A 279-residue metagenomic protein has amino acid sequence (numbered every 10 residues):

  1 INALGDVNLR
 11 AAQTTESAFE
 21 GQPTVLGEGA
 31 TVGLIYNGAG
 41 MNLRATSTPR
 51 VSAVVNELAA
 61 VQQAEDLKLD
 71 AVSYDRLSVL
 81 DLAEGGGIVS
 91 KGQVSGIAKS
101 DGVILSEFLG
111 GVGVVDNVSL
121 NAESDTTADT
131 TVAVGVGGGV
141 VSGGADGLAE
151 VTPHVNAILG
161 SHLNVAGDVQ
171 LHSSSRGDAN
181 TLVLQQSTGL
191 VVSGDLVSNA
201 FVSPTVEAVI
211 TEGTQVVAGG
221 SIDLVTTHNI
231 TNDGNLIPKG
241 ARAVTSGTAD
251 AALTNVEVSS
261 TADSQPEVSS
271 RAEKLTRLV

Functional and structural regions predicted by a protein language model:
I1-V279: Low-complexity, glycine- and small/polar-enriched segments
